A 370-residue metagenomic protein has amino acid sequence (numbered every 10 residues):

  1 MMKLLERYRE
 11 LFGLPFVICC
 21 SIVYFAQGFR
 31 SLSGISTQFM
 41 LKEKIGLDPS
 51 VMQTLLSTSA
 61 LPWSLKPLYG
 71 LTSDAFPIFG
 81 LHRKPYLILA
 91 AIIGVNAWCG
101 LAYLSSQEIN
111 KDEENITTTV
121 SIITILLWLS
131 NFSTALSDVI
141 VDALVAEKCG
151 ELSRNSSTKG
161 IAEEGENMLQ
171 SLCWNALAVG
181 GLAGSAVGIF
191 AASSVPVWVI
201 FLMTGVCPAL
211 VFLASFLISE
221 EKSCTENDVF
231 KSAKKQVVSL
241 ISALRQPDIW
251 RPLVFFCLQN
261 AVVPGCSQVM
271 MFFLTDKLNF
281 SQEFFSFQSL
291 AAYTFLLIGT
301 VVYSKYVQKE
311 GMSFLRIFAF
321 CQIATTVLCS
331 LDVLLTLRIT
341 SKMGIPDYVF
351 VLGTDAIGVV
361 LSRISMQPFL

Functional and structural regions predicted by a protein language model:
M1-W63, D248-L278, F284-Q288: Helix-loop boundary and gating motifs at the non-cytosolic
T37, F132-S153, L361-L370: Intracellular juxtamembrane helix-capping segments at the cytosolic ends of symmetry-related transmembrane helices
S59-P67, G94, N155-A192, S289-F295: Glycine-rich segments within core transmembrane alpha-helices of 12-TM secondary carriers
W63-L81, G188-A192, L296-F320, L335-T340: Helix-to-loop junctions at the C-terminal end of transmembrane segments in multipass secondary transporters
I88-T117, Q322-G344: C-terminal ends and interior cores of transmembrane alpha-helices in multi-pass membrane transporters/permeases
I88-W98, T124, W198-L217: Symmetry-related core transmembrane helices of the 12-TM Major Facilitator Superfamily/SLC fold
N155, L217-V238: Flexible cytoplasmic inter-helical loops of multi-pass small-molecule transporters
R316-M366: C-terminal transmembrane helical hairpin of 12-TM major facilitator-type secondary transporters
